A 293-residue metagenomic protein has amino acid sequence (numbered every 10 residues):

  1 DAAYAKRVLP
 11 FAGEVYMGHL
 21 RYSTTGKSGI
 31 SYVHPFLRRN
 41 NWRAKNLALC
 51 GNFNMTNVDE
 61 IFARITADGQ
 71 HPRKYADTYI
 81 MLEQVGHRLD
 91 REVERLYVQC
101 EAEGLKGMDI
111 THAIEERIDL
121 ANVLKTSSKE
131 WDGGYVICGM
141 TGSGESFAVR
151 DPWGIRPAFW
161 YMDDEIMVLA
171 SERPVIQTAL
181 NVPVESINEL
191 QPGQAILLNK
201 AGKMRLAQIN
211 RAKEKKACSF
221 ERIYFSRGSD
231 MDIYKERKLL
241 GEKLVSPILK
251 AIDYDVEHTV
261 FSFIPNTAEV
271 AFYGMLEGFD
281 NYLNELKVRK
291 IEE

Functional and structural regions predicted by a protein language model:
D1-Q191, L197-V260, I264-P265: Conserved short alpha-helical segments that host acidic/polar catalytic motifs at enzyme active sites
K27, E277-E293: Short, glycine/charge-rich flexible loops or terminal/linker lids adjacent to PRPP-binding catalytic cores
G154, Y273-G274, G278: N-terminal low-complexity or amphipathic/hydrophobic leaders
A158, F272-Y273, N284-K287: Extended hydrophobic-aromatic, low-complexity segments
T259, A268, R289-E292: PLP-dependent aspartate aminotransferase-fold enzymes
F261, A268-M275: Extended, hydrophobic alpha-helical segments in both membrane/secreted and soluble proteins
